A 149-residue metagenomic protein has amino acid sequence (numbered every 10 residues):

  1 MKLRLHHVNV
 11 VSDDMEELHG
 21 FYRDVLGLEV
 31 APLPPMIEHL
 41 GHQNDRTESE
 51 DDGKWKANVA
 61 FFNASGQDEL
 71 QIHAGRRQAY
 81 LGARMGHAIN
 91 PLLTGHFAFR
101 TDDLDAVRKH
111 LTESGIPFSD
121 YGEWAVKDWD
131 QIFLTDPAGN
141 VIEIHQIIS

Functional and structural regions predicted by a protein language model:
L5-D13, A57-D68, G75-R76, A83-H110 (+1 more regions): Vicinal oxygen chelate
V11-D68: Core segments of cupin and vicinal oxygen chelate
L33, F99, D105-S149: Vicinal oxygen chelate
P35-I37, A79, A125: Residue-level detector of flexible, active-site-proximal loop/helix-junction positions within diverse enzyme catalytic
E38, R77, I148-S149: A short acidic/small-residue loop/turn micro-motif
H39-Q43, A79-R84, D120: A short, acidic/glycine-rich surface segment
E69-Q71, V141: Short hydrophobic-acidic sequence motifs that mark active-site Asp/Glu residues
